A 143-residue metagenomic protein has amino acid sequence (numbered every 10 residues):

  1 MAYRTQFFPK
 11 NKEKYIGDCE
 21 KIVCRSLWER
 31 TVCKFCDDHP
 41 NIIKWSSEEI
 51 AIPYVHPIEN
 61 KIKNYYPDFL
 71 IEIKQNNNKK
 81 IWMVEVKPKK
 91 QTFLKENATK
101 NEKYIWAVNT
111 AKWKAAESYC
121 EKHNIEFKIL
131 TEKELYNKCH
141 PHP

Functional and structural regions predicted by a protein language model:
M1-P143: Electrostatic, structured charged patches in enzyme active sites and in nucleic-acid/phosphate-binding
